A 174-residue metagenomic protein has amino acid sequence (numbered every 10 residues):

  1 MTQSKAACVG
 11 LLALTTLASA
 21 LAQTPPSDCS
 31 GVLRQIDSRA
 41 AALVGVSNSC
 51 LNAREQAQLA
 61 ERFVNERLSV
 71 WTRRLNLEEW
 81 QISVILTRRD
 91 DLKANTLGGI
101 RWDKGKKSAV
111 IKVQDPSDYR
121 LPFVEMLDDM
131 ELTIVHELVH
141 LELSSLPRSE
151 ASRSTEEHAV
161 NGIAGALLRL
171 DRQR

Functional and structural regions predicted by a protein language model:
M1-G10: Bacterial N-terminal signal peptides that target proteins for export
V9-S19: Bacterial N-terminal signal peptides
S19-K104, D118, P122-E125: A metal-dependent hydrolase signature that marks the N-terminal structural subdomain at the beginning of catalytic folds
A60, E131, E156: Hydrophobic (often cysteine-bearing) scaffold residues that line and stabilize catalytic clefts of nucleotide/cofactor
N95-D129, L141-S145, S152, A159: Active-site scaffold of zinc-dependent metalloenzymes
T133, E137-L141: Catalytic glutamate of the conserved HExxH
L146, E150-R174: Post-HExxH zinc-binding segment in Zn-dependent metallohydrolases
